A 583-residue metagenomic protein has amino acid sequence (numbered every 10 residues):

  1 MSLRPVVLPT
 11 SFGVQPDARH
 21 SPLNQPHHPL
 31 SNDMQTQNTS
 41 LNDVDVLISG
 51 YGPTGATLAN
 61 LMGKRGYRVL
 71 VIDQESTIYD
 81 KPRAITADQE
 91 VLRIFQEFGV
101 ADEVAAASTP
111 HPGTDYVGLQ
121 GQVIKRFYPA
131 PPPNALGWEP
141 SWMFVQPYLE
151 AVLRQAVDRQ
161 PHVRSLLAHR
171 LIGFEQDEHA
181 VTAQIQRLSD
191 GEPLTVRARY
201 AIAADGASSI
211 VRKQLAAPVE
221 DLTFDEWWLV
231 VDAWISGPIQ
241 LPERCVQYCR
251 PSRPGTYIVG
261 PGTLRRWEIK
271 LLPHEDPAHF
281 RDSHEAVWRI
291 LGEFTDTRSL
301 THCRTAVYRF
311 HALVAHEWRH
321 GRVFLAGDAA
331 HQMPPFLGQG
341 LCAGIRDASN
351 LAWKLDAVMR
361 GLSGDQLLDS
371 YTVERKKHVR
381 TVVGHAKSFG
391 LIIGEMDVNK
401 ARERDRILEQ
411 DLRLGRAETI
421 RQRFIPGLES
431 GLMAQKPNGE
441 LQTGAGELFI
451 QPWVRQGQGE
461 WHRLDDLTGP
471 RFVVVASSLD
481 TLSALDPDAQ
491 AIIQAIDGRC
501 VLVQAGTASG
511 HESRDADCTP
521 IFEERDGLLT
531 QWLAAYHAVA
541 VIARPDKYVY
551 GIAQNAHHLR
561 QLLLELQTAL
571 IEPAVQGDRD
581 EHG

Functional and structural regions predicted by a protein language model:
L3-D45, S49, K64-R65, G118-G121 (+6 more regions): Helical substrate-recognition/capping region of FAD-dependent monooxygenase/halogenase enzymes
V44, D190-Y200: Core beta-strand elements of the Rossmann-like FAD/NAD(P) dinucleotide-binding domain in flavoenzyme oxidoreductases
G55-A56: N-terminal Rossmann-fold NAD(P) dinucleotide-binding loop
G63-R83: Glycine-rich FAD pyrophosphate-binding loop
R83, D88-A156, G260: Active-site-adjacent segment of FAD-dependent monooxygenases/related oxidoreductases
A106, R154-A156, Y200, A204-F310: Conserved FAD-binding catalytic core of PHBH/FMO-like flavoproteins
L167-V181: A conserved short coil-to-beta-strand element within the FAD-binding core of flavoproteins
F280-A343, H378, V382-H385: FAD/FMN-dependent oxidoreductases across multiple families
